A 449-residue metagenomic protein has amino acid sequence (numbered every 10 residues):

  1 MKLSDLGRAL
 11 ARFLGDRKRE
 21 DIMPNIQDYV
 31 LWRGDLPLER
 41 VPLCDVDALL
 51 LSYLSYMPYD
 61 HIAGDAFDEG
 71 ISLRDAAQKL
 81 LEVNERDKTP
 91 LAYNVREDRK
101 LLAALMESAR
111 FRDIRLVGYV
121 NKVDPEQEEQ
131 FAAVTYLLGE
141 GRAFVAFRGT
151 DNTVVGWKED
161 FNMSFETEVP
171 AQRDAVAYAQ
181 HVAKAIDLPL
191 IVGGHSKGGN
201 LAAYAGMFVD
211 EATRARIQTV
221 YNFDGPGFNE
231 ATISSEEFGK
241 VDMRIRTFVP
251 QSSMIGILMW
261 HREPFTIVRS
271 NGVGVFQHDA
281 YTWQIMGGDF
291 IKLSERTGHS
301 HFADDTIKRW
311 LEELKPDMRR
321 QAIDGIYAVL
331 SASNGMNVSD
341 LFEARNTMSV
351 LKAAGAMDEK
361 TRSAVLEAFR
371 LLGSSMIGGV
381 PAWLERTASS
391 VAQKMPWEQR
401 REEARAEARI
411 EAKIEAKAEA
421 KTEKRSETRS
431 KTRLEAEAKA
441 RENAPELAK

Functional and structural regions predicted by a protein language model:
K2-L3, L10-V46, L51-D65, G70-A133 (+5 more regions): Alpha/beta hydrolase fold serine-hydrolase catalytic domain that processes acyl esters and thioesters
G193-G198, A202: Gly/Ala-rich beta-loop-alpha elbow adjacent to hydrolase catalytic centers
A202-E211: Short glycine-enriched nucleophile-adjacent loop and the immediately C-terminal alpha-helix near the catalytic center
I414, T432-R433: Intrinsic low-complexity repeat tracts in disordered regions, enriched in small/polar residues
A418, A436-E437: Acidic, Ala/Val/Gly-enriched low-complexity intrinsically disordered segments
